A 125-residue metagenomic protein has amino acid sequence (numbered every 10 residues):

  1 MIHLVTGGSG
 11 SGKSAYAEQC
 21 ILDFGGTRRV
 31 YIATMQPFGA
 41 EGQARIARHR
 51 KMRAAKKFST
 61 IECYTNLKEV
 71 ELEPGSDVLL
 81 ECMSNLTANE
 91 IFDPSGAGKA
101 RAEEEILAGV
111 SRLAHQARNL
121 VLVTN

Functional and structural regions predicted by a protein language model:
I2-L72: Conserved P-loop
R28, S76-D77, L120: The start of beta-strands in P-loop NTPase/AAA+ ATPase cores
A40-A44, A97-E104: Residues at secondary-structure transition points
A40-I46, L86, F92-D93, A117: Bulky hydrophobic/aromatic packing residues
K56-A102: Helix-adjacent hinge/juxtasegments
C82, V123-N125: A short beta-strand-to-loop transition that corresponds to the Sensor-1 phosphate-sensing loop of AAA+ P-loop ATPases
R101-V123: Substrate-engagement module of ASCE P-loop NTPases
